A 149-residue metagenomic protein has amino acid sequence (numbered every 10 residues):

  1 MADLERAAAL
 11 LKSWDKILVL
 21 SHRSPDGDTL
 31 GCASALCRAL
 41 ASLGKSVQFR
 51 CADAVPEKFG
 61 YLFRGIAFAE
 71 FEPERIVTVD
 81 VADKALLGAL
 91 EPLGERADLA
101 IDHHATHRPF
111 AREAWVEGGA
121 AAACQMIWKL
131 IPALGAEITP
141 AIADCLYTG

Functional and structural regions predicted by a protein language model:
M1-G149: Replace "Mg2+/Mn2+-dependent" with "divalent metal-dependent
